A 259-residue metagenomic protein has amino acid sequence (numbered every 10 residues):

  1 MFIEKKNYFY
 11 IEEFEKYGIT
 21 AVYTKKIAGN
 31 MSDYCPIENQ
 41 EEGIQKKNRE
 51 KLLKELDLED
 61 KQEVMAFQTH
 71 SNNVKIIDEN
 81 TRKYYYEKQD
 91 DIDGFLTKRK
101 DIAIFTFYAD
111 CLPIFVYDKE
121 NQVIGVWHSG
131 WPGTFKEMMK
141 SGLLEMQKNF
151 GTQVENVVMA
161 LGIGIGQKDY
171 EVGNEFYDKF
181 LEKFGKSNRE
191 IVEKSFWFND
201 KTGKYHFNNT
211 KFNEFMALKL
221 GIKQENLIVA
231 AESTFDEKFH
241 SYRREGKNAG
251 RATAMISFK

Functional and structural regions predicted by a protein language model:
M1-K259: Active-site microenvironment for binding and transforming phosphate-containing groups
